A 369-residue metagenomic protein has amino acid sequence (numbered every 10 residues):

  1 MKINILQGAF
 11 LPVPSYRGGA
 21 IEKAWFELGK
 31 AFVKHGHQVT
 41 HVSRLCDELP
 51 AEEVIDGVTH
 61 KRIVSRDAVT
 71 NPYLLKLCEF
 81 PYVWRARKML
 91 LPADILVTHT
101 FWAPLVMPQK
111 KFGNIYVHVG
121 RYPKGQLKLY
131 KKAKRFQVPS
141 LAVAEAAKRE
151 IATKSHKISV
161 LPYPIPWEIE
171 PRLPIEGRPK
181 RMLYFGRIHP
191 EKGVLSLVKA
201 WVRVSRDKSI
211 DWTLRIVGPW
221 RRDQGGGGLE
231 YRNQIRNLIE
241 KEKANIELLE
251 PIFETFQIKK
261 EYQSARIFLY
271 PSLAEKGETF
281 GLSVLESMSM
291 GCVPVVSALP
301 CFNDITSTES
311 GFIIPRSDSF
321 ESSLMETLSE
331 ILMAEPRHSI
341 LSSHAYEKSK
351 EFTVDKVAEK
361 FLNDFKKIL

Functional and structural regions predicted by a protein language model:
K2, Q137, P174-K192, V198-R203 (+1 more regions): Conserved donor-binding/catalytic core segment of Leloir-type glycosyltransferases
G125-K128, K134-I158, I165-E170, E230: A short, active-site helix/loop in glycosyltransferases that binds the activated sugar's phosphate group
G218, G228-F256: Nucleotide-activated donor-binding/catalytic signature segment of Leloir-type glycosyltransferases, i.e., the conserved
Q263-G277, C292: Acidic donor-binding loop of glycosyltransferase active sites
P271-V284, N303-D304: Nucleotide-sugar-dependent
S289, V293-V296: Short hydrophobic beta-strand element within catalytic cores of glycosyltransferases and related nucleotide-activated
N303-S329: Change "using UDP/GDP/dTDP sugars" to "using nucleotide sugars
R337-E351: A short, well-ordered alpha-helix in the C-terminal region of glycosyltransferases
